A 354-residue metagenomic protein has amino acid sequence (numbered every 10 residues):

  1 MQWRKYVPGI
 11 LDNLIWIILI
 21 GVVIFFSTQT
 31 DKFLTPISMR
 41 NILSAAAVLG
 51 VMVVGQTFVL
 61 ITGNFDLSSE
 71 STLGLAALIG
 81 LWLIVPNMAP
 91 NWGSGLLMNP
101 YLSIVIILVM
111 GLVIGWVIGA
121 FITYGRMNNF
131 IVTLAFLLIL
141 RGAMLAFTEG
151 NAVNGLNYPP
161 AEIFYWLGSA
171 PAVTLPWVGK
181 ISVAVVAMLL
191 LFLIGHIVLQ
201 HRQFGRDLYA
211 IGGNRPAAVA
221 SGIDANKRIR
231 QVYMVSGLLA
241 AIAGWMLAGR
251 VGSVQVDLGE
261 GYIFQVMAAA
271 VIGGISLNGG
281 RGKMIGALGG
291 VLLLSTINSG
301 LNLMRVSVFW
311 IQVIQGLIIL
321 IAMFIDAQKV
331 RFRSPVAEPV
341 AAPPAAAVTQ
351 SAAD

Functional and structural regions predicted by a protein language model:
M1-V22, A220-K227, L301-D354: Cytosolic-side transmembrane-helix boundaries in multi-pass membrane proteins
M1-V53, M88-S103, V348, A352-D354: Membrane-interfacial amphipathic/re-entrant helices at transmembrane-helix boundaries
G9, Y101, N129-H201, R228-Q231 (+2 more regions): Transmembrane helix-bundle core of multi-pass membrane transporters and related energy-transducing complexes
I18-L34, M144-T148, G195-Q203: Structural signal for alpha-helical transmembrane segments and their membrane-water exit/capping regions in multi-pass
I24-Q29, F33-W92, A120-M127, G274-M284 (+1 more regions): Single transmembrane alpha-helix segments in multi-pass membrane proteins
M88-L137, G289-G290: Alpha-helical transmembrane segments within multi-pass membrane transporters and channels
F204-I229: Short cytoplasmic-facing helical segments at TM-TM junctions of multi-pass membrane proteins
M234, A240, R250-Q315: Transmembrane alpha-helical segments in multi-pass inner-membrane proteins
